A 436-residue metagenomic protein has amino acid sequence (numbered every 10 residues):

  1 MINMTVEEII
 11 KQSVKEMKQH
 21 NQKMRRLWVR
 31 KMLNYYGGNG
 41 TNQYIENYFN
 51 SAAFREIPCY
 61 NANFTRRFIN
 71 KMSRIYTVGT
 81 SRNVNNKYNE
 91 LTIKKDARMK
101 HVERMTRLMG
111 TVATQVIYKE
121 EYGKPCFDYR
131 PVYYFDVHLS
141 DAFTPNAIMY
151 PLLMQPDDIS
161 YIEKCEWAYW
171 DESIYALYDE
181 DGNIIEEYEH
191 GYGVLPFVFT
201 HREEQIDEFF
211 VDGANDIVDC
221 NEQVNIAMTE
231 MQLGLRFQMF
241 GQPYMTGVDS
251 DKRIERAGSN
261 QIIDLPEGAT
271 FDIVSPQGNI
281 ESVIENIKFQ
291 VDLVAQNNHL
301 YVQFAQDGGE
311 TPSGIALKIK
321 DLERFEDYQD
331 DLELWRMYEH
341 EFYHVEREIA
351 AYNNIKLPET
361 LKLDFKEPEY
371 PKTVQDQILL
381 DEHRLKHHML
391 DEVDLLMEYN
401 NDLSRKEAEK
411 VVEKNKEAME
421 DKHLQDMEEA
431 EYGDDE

Functional and structural regions predicted by a protein language model:
M1-C126, E436: Extended, helix-rich architectural segments
I9-M17, K31, Y122-Y129, M245-S259 (+4 more regions): Charge-rich, acidic-biased intrinsically disordered regions
K95-G110, T114-Q115, M231-L235, N279-V374: C-terminal amphipathic alpha-helical
V102, I117-Y118, R236-Y244, F304-E310 (+4 more regions): Short coil/turn segments at secondary-structure boundaries
R107-I206: Extended, regular secondary-structure scaffolds
E186-I319, K356: Extended, charged amphipathic alpha-helical segments
R236-M245, Y328-D331, W335-Y338, K414-E436: Long, compositionally biased
L380-E436: Activation/maturation switch segments at domain boundaries
